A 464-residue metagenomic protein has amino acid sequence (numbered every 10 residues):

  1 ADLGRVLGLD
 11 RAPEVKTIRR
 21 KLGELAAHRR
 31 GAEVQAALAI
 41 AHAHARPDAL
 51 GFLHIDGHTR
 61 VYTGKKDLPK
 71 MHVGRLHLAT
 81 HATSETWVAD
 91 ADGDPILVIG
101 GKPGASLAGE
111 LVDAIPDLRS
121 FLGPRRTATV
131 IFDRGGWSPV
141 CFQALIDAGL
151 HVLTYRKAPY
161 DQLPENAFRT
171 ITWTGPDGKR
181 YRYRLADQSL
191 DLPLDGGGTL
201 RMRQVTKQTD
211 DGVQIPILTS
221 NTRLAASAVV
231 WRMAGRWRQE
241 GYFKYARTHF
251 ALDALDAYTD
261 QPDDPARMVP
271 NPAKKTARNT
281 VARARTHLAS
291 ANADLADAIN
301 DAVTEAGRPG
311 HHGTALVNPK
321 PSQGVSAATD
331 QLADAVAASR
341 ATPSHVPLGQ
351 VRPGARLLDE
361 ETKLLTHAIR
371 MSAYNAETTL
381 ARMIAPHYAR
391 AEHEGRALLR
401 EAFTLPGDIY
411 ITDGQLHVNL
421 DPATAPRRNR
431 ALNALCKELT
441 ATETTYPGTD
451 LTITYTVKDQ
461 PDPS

Functional and structural regions predicted by a protein language model:
A1, E14, I18, A49-R60 (+6 more regions): Short, conserved catalytic/metal-binding motifs centered on acidic residues
A1-L7: DNA-recognition alpha helix
L9-V88: Active-site-proximal, Lys/Arg-enriched surface segment that forms a nucleic-acid-binding/basic interface patch
V73-L122, V213-I215: Electropositive, glycine- and tryptophan-enriched low-complexity nucleic-acid-binding patches
L97-G100, Q143, A148-Q239, R247 (+4 more regions): An anionic, glycine-rich sequence signature occurring as long contiguous blocks
A105-L163: Domain-level cores of phosphate- or acyl-group-handling catalytic modules
D177-A186, P265, P272-S464: A short, flexible helix-boundary coil/loop motif
T219, S227-M233, A254-D263, G354-L358: Short, solvent-exposed helix-loop connector elements
